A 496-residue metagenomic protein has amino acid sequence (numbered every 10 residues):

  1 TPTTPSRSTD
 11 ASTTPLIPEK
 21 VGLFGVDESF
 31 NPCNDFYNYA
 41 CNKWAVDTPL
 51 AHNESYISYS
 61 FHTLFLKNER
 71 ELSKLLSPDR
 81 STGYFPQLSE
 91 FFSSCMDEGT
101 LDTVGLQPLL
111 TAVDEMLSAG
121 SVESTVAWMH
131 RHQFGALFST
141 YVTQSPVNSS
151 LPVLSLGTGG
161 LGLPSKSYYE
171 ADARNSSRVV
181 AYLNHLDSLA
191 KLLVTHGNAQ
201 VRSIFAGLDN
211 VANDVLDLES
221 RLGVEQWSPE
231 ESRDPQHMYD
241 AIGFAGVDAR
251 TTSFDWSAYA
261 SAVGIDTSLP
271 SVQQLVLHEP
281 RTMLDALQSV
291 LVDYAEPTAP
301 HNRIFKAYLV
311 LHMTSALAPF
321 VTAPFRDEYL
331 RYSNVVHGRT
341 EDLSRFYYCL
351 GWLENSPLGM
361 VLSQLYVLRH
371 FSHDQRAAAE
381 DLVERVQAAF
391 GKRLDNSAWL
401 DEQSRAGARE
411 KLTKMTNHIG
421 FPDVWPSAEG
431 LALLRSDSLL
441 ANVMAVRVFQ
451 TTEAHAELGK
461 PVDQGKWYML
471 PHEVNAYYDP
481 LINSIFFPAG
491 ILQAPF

Functional and structural regions predicted by a protein language model:
T1-T14: Extracellular mucin-like PTS segments
T14-I17, N31-N34, Y39-L106: Active-site-surrounding "flap" and adjacent substrate/cofactor-binding loops of secreted or lumenal enzymes, prototyped
G25-V46, Y169-K191, L400: Hydrophobic/aromatic-rich, well-ordered segments within soluble, folded domains that form packed cores
E28, V215, N396, L400-D423: Short, well-ordered surface patches within globular domains
D35-Y39, S155, S484-P488: Structural recognition of the beta-strand scaffold that forms the well-ordered cores of secreted hydrolase catalytic
A45-D47, R221-E231, A388, M415-P426: Secretory-pathway/luminal and periplasmic proteins that interact with or process carbohydrate-rich
E71-D381, R385, L440-M444, F449-Q450: Noncatalytic, helix-rich "gating/capping" subdomain that lines the substrate-entry/channel surface of large enzyme
K306-L317, S436-F496: Active-site-adjacent "gating/activation" loops or surface patches in catalytic cores
